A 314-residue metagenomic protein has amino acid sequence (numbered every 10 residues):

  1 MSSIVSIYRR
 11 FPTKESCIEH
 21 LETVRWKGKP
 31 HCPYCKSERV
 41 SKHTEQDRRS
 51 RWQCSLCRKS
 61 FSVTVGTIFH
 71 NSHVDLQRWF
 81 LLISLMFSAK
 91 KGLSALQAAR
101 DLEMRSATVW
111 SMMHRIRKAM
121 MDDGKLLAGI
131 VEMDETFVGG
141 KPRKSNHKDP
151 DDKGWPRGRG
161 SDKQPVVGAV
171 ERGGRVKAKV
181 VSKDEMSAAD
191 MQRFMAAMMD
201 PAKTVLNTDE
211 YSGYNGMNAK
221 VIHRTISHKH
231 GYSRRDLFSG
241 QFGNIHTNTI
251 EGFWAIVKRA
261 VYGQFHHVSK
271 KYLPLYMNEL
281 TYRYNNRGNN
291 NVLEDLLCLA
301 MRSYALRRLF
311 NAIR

Functional and structural regions predicted by a protein language model:
M1-R314: Residue-level recognition of single "structural anchor" positions that define or cap local secondary structure
